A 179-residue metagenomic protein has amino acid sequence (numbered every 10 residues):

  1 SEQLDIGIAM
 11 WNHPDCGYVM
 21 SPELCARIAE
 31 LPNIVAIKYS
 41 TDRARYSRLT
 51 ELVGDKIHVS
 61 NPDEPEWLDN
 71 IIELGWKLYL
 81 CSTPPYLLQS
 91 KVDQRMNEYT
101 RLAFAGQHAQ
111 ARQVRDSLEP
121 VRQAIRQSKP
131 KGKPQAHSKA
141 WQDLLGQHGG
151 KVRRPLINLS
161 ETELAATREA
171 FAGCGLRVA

Functional and structural regions predicted by a protein language model:
S1-G17, P155-E161, L176-R177: Active-site beta->alpha loop and helix N-cap motifs at the rims of alpha/beta catalytic domains
Q3-I6, H13-R122, R126-P130: Catalytic alpha/beta core domains of metabolic enzymes, predominantly
R27, R48, E98, H137-A140 (+1 more regions): Alpha-helical scaffold segments in soluble metabolic enzymes
I34, K133-H137, G173-G175: Short, intrinsically disordered/low-complexity patches at protein termini and at juxtamembrane boundaries
I72, A103, D143, T162 (+1 more regions): Short polybasic/polar patches that bind polyanions
E119-L156: Conserved short secondary-structure transition element at the edge of the structured enzyme core that lines
Q147-A179: Flexible C-terminal active-site loop/helix
